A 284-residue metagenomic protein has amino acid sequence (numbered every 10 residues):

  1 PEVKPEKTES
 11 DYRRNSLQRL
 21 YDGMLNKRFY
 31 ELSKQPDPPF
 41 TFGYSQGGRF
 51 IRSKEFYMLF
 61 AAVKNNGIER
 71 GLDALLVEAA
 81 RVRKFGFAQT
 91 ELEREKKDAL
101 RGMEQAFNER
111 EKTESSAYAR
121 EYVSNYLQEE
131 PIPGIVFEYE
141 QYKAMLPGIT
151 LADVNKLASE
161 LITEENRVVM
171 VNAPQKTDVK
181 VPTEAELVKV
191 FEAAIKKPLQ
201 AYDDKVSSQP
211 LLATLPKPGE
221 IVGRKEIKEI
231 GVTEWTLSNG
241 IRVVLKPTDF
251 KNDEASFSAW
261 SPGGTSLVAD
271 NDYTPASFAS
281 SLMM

Functional and structural regions predicted by a protein language model:
P1-S16, D22-Y30, E93-K97, E104 (+1 more regions): Proteolytic maturation boundary segments
L17, Y21, G71, P275: Catalytic-loop motifs flanking and including active-site residues across diverse enzymes
D22-A62, E121-S124: A structural supersecondary motif
G23, Y273-S281: Active-site recognition of the HExxH zinc-binding catalytic motif
L32, R49-N108, E130-P131, A144-G148 (+2 more regions): M16/insulysin-pitrilysin zinc metalloprotease superfamily fold
P38-Q46, R81-A119, Y142, N166-D178: Acidic/histidine-enriched alpha-helical segments
F42-R49, T113-S116, R120, S124-Q128 (+2 more regions): Membrane-targeting and insertion segments and their boundary/processing signals
K54-E55, G134-E138, F278-M283: Acidic/histidine-rich, surface-exposed loop or edge segments in extracytoplasmic proteins
